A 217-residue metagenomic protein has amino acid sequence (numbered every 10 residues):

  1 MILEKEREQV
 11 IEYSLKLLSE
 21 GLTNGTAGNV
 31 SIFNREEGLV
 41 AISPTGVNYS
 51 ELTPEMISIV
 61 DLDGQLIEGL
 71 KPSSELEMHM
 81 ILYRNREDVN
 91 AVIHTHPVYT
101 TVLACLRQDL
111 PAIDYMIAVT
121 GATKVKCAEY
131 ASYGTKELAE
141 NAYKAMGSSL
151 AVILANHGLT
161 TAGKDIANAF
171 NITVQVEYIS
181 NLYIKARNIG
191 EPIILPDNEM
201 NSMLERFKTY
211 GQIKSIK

Functional and structural regions predicted by a protein language model:
M1-K217: Glycine-rich flexible loops
